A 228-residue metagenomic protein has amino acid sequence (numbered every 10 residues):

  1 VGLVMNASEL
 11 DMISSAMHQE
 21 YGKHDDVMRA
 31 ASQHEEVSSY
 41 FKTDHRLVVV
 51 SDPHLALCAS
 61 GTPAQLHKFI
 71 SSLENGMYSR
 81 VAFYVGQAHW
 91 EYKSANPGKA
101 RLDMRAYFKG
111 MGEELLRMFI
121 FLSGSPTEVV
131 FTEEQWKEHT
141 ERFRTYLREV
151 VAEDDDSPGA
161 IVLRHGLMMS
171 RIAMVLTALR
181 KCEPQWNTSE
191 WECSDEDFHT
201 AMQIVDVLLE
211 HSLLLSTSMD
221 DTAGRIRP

Functional and structural regions predicted by a protein language model:
V1-P228: Phosphate-handling catalytic cores of nucleic-acid transaction enzymes
